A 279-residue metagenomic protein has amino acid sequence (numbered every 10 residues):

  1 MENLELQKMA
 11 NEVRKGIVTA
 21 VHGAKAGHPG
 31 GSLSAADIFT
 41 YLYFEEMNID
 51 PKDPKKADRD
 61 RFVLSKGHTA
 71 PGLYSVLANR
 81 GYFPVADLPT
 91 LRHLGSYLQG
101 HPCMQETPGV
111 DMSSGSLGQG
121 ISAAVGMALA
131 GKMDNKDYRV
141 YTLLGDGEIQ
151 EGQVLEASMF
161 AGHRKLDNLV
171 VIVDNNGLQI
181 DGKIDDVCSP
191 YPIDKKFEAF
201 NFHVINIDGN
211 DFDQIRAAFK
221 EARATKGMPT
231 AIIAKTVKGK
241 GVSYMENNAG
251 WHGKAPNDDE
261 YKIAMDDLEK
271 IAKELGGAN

Functional and structural regions predicted by a protein language model:
M1-V13: N-terminal hydrophobic or amphipathic helices/low-complexity stretches enriched in small/hydrophobic/Pro/Gly
A10-A26, D174-N176: N-terminal capping segment at the start of a domain
I17-V21, S32-H163: Cofactor-binding active-site loop characterized by glycine-rich and histidine/acidic residues
H68-T69, L73, N176-G177, D211 (+1 more regions): Glycine-rich beta-alpha junction loops
Y74-S75, C103, Q153-L155, D181-D185 (+1 more regions): Short acidic, glycine/serine/threonine-rich loops at helix termini
R80, V187, E246-G250: Short secondary-structure boundary/capping segments
G109, S113-S116, I121-T225: Thiamine diphosphate
F212-N279: Glycine/aspartate-rich loop-and-adjacent alpha/beta segment that forms the canonical ThDP
